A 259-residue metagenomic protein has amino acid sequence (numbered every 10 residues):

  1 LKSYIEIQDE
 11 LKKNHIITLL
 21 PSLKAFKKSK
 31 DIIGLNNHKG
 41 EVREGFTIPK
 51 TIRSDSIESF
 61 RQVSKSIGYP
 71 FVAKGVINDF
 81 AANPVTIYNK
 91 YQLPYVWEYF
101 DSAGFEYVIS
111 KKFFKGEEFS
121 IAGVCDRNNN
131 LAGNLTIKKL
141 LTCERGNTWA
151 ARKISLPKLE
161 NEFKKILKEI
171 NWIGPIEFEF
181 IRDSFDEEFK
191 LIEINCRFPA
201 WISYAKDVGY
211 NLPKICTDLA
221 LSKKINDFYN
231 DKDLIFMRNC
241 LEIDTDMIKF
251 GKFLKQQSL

Functional and structural regions predicted by a protein language model:
L1-S54: Conserved N-proximal alpha/beta basic substrate-recognition cap immediately N-terminal to, or forming the N-lobe
K2-I7, A82-P84, S120-A122, S203: Short glycine-/acidic-enriched loop or helix-start segments at secondary-structure transitions that form or flank
H38-I109, G116-E118, G123-C125: Rossmann-like NAD(P)H-binding beta-loop-alpha module
F60, K214-L259: Peripheral (often C-terminal) accessory segments that flank ATP-dependent C-N-forming ligase machineries
A81, L140-A151, N195-G209: Glycine-rich phosphate/pyrophosphate-binding beta-alpha loops
Y88-I166, I170, I181-K190: Phosphate-binding site of ATP-dependent enzymes
E106-Y107, I173-I176, D227: Short, structured loop/turn "capping" segments at alpha-beta junctions
I170-Y204: Conserved metal-phosphate-binding beta-hairpin within the catalytic cores of diverse ATP-dependent phosphoryl-transfer
